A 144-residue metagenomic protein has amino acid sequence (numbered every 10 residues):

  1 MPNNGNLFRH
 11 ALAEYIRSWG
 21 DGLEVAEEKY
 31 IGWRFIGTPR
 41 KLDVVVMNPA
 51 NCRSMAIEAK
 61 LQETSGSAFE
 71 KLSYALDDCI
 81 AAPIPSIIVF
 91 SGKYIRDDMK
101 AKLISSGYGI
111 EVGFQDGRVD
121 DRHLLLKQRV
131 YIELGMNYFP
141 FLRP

Functional and structural regions predicted by a protein language model:
M1-G32: Acidic-basic catalytic patches of nuclease active cores, encompassing PD-(D/E)XK and other metal-cofactor nuclease
L7, K71-S73, K127-Q128: Well-ordered, non-membrane alpha-helical segments in soluble/globular domains
G22-N51, G66-A68: Active-site metal-binding core of divalent-cation-utilizing nuclease and nuclease-like domains
G22-V25, S86-I87, I110: Hydrophobic anchor at the start of a short beta-strand that flanks the dinucleotide cofactor-binding loop
V44-M55, M136-P144: Short, basic, helix/turn surface patches
S54-M55, L61-Y108: Catalytic cores of nucleic-acid endonucleases
F90-P144: Domain-level recognition of nuclease-like catalytic cores that cleave nucleotide substrates
